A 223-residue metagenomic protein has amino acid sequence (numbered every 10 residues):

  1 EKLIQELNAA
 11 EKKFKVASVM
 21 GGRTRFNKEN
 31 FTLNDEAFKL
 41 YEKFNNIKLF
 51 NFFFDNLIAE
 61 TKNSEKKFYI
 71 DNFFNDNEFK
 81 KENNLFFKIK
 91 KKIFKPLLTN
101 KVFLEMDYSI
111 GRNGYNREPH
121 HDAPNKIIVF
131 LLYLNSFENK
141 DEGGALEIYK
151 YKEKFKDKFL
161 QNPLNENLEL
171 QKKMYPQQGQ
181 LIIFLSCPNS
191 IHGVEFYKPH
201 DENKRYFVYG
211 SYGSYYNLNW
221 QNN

Functional and structural regions predicted by a protein language model:
E1-E82: Non-heme Fe(II)/2-oxoglutarate
N34, N222-N223: Intrinsic structural disorder
F54, I58-N222: Catalytic core of non-heme Fe(II) oxygenases with the double-stranded beta-helix
